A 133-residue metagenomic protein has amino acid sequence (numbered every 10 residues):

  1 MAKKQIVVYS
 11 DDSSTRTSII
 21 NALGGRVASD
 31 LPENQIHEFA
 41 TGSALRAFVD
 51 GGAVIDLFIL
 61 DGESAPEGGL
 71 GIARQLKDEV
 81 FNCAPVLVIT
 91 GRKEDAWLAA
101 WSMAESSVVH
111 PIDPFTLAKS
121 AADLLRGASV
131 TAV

Functional and structural regions predicted by a protein language model:
K3-G24, F58: Conserved acidic segment of CheY-like receiver
S18, I112-A121: C-terminal output helix
I20, I55-K77: Conserved phosphotransfer microenvironments
V27-A40: Short hydrophobic/Thr-rich beta-strand motif most characteristic of the beta2 strand and flanking loop of CheY-like
E38-L57: Acidic, metal-coordinating helix/loop segments flanking the phosphotransfer/catalytic sites of two-component signaling
D50-A53, K77-N82: Conserved phosphotransfer cores of two-component systems
F58, S107-V108: Two-component signal transduction core modules
G91-S107: Alpha4 helix (beta4-alpha4-beta5 surface) of REC/receiver domains from two-component response regulators
